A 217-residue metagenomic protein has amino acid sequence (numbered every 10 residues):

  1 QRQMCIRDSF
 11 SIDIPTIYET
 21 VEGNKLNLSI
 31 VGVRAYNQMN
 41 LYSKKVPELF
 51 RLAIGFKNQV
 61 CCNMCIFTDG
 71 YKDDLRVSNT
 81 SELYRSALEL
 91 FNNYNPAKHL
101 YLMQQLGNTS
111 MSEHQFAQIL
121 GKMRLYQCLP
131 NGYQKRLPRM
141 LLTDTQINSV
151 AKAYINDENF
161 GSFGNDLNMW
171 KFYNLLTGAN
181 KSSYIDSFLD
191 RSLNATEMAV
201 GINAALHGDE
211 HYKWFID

Functional and structural regions predicted by a protein language model:
M4-I6: Short, small-residue-biased leader/transition segments that mark boundaries at the very start of proteins
F10-D217: Intrinsically disordered, low-complexity regions enriched in serine/threonine
